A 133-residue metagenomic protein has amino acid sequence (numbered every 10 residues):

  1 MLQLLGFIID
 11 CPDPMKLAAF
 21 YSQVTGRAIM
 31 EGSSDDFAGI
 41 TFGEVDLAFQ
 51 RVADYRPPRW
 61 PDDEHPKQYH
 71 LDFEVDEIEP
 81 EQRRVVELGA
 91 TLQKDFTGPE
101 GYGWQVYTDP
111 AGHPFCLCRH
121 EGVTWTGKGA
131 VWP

Functional and structural regions predicted by a protein language model:
M1-L2, I8-A53, E81, E87 (+3 more regions): Core segments of cupin and vicinal oxygen chelate
G6-I8, H70-D72, V106: Short aromatic/hydrophobic contact patches that present stacked aromatics for nucleic-acid/ligand binding
G32, D63-P66: A generic structural micro-feature
I40-G43, Y107-P110, H120: Active-site beta-strand termini and strand-to-loop segments that position acidic
D54-W60, W125-T126: A short, acidic/glycine-rich surface segment
H65-A90: Mid-chain, well-packed structural core segment of small domains
G122-P133: A short, polar/charged loop-to-alpha-helix boundary motif
